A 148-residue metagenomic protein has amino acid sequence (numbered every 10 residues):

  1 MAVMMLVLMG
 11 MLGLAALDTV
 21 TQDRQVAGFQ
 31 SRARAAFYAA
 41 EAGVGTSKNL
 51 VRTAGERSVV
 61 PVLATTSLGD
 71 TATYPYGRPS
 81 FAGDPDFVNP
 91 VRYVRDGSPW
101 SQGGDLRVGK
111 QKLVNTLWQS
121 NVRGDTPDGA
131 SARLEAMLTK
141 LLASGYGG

Functional and structural regions predicted by a protein language model:
M1-A2, L6-G148: Terminal alpha-helical segments
